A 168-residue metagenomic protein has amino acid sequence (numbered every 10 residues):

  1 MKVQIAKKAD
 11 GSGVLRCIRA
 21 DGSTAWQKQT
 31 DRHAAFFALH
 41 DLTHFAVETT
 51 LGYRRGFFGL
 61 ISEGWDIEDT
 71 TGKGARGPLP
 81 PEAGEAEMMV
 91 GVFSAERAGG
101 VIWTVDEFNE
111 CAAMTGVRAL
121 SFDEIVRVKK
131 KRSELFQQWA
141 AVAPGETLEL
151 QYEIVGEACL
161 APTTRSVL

Functional and structural regions predicted by a protein language model:
M1-C17, A25-K28, H33-L39, T50-L168: Metalloprotease/metallohydrolase-associated module, dominated by Zn2+-dependent proteases
V47: Short active-site segment of divalent metal-dependent hydrolases/proteases that encodes the spacing between
